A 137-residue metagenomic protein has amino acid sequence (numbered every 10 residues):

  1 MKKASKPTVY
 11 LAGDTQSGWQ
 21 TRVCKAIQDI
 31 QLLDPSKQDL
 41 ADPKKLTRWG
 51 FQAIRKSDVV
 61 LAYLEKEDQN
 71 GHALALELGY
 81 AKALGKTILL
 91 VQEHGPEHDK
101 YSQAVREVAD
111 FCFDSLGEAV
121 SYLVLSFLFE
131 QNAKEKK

Functional and structural regions predicted by a protein language model:
M1-K137: Conserved catalytic or regulatory cores that recognize and/or transform ribose-phosphate-containing ligands
